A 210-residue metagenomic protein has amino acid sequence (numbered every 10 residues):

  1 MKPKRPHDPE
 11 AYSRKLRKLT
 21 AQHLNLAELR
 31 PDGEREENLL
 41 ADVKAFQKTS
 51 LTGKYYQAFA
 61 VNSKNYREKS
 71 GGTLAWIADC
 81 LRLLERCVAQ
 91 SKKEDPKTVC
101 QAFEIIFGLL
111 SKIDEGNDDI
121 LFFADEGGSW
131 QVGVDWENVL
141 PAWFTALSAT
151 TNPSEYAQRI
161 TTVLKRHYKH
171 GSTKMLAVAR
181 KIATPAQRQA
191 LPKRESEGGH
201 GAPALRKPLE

Functional and structural regions predicted by a protein language model:
P3-E210: Eukaryote-biased, non-catalytic alpha-solenoid scaffold regions
